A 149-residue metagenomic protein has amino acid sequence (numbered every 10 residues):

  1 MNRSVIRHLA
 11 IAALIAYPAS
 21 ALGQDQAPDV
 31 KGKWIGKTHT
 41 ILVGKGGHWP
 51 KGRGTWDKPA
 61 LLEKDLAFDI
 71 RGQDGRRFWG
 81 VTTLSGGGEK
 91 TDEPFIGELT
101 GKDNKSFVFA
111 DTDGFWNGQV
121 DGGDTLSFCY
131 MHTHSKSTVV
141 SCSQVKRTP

Functional and structural regions predicted by a protein language model:
M1-A10: Bacterial N-terminal signal peptides that target proteins for export
A16-P18: N-terminal signal peptide c-region/cleavage motif recognized by signal peptidases
A21-G23: Signal peptide processing junction and immediate N-terminal pro/mature segment of secreted/exported proteins
D25-G52, K58-L62, A67, G87-P149: Beta-sheet ligand-binding and adhesion/scaffold domains
